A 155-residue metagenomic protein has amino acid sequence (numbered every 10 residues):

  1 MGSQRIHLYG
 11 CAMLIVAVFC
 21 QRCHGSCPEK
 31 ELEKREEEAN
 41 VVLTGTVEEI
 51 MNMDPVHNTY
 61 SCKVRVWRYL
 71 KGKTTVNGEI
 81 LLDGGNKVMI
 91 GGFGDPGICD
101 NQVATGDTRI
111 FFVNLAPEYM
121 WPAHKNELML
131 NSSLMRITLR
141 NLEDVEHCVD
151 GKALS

Functional and structural regions predicted by a protein language model:
G2-S155: Transition segments tied to proteolytic processing and entry into folded domains
